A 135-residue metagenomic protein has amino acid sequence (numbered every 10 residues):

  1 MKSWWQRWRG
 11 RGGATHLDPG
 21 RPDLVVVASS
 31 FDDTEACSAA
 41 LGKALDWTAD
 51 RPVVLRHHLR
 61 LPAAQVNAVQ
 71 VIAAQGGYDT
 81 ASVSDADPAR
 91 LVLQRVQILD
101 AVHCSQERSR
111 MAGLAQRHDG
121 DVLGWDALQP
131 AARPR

Functional and structural regions predicted by a protein language model:
M1-R135: Long, contiguous binding/interaction regions
